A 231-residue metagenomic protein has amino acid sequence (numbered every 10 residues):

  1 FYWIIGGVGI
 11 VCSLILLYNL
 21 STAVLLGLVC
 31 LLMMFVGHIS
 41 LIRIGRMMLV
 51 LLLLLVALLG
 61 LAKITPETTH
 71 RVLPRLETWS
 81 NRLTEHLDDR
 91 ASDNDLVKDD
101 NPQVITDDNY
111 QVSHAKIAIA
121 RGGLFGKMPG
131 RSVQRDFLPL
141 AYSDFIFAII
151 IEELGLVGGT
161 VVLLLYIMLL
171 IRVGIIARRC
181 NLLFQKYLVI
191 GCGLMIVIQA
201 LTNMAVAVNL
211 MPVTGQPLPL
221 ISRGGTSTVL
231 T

Functional and structural regions predicted by a protein language model:
F1-V104, A148-V206: Hydrophobic alpha-helical transmembrane segments of multi-pass inner membrane proteins, especially in bacterial systems
V8-I10, K116, P212-T214: Short hydrophobic "helix-edge" motifs at membrane interfaces and signal-peptide entry regions
L16, G123, E152, P212 (+1 more regions): Short conserved micro-motifs on helix faces and helix-strand junctions that flank and scaffold key functional residues
N19-V24, K127-P129, A141-S143, M211-T214 (+1 more regions): Transmembrane helix boundary and interhelical junction motifs in multipass membrane proteins
L25, M128, S132, V161 (+3 more regions): Generic hydrophobic alpha-helical membrane-span motif
Q111-V157: Long extracytoplasmic/lumenal interhelical loops at the membrane interface of multi-pass membrane proteins
Q199-T231: A juxtamembrane structural motif centered on a specific transmembrane helix
